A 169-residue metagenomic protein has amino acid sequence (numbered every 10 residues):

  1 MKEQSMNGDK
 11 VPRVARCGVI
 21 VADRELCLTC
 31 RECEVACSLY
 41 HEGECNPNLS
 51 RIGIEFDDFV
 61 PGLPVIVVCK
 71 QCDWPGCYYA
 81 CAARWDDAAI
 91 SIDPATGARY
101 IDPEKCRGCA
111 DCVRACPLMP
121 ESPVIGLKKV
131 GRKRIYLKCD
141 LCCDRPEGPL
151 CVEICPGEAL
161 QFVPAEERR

Functional and structural regions predicted by a protein language model:
M1-D23, Q161-R169: Iron-sulfur (Fe-S) cluster-binding modules
K2-Q4, V11-V14, E55-D58, S91-I92 (+1 more regions): A short alpha-helix capping/helix-coil boundary motif
D9-P12, C17, D23-R24, C37-L39 (+3 more regions): Sequence context of c-type cytochrome heme-c attachment sites
A22-E32, P64, C72, G76 (+3 more regions): Flanking scaffold residues of small Cys/His-coordinated metal-binding clusters
E32-R51, P75-P94, R107, D111-V130 (+1 more regions): Iron-sulfur cluster-binding cysteine motifs and their immediate structural context in ferredoxin-like electron-transfer
D58-P61, L141-C143, G157-P164: A short, hydrophobic secondary-structure junction motif
